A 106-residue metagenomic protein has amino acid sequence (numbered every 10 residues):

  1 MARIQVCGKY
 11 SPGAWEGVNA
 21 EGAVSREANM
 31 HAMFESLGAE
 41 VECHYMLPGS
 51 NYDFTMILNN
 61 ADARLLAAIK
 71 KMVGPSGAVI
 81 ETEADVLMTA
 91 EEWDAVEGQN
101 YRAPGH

Functional and structural regions predicted by a protein language model:
M1-E35, E40-N51, A90-H106: Short S/T/G/P-rich N-terminal loop/turn motif that feeds into the first structured element of a domain
K9, T55-N59: Short hydrophobic/aromatic beta-strand micro-patches that form the beta-sheet surface supporting nucleotide- or nucleic
Y52-F54, I80: A short pocket-lining beta-strand/turn micro-motif at the edge of beta-sheets
N59-A90: An amphipathic, aromatic/His-enriched active-site/gating alpha helix that lines ligand/cofactor pockets
